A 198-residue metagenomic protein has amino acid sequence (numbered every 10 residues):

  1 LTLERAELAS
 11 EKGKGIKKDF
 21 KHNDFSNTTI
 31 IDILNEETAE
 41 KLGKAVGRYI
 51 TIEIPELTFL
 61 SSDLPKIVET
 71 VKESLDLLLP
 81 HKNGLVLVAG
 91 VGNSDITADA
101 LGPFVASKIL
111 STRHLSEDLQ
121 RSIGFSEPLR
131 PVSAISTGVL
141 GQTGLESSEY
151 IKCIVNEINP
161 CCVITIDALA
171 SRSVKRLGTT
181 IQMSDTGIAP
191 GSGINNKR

Functional and structural regions predicted by a protein language model:
L1-V46: N-terminal amphipathic/basic leader segments beginning at the initiator methionine
E37-H81: An N-terminal, well-structured beta->alpha segment
T51-P55, L85-I96, A134-G138: Short glycine-rich or small-residue beta-strand-to-loop segments that form or flank ligand, phosphate, metal/Fe-S
V91-L101, G141, A168-R172: Gly/Ser/Thr-rich loops at beta-strand to alpha-helix junctions that form or flank small-molecule/cofactor-binding
N93-R130, A134: Glycine-rich phosphate/diphosphate-binding loop of Rossmann-like nucleotide-binding domains
G124-V155: A structural-propensity feature for long, helix-poor, extended segments
I135-S136, E149, T165-R198: A structural signal for small-residue-enriched, beta-sheet-centric alpha/beta enzyme cores and oligomeric scaffold folds
V155, P160-C161: Proline-aspartate-enriched helix->loop->beta-strand connector
